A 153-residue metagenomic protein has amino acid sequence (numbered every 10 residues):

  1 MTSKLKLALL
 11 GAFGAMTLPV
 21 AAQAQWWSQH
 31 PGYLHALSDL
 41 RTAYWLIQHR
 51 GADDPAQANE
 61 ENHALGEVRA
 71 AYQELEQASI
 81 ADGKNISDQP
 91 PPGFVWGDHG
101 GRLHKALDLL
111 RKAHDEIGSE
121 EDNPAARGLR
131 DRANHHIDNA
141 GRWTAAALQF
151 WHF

Functional and structural regions predicted by a protein language model:
M1-L9: Bacterial N-terminal signal peptides that target proteins for export
A15-Q23: C-terminal segment of classical bacterial N-terminal signal peptides
Q23-F153: Long, charged/polar, soluble alpha-helical segments
